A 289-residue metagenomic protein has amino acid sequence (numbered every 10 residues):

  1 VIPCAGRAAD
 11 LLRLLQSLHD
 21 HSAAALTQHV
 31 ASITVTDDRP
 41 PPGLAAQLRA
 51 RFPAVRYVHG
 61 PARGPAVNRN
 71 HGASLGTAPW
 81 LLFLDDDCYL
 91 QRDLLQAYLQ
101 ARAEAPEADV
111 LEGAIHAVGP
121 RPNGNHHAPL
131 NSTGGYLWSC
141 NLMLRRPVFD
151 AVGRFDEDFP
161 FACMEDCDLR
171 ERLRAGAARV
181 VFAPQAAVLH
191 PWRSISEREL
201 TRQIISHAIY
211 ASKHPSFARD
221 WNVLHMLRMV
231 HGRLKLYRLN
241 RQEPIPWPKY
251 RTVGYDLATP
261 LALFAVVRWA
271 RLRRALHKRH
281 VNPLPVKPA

Functional and structural regions predicted by a protein language model:
R7-S22: Short, well-formed alpha-helical segments that are part of the catalytic scaffolds of diverse glycosyltransferases
S17, I33-A45, C88-Y89: A conserved acidic beta->alpha catalytic loop
G60-G76: Glycine-rich, basic loop-to-helix element that forms the pyrophosphate-binding segment of sugar-nucleotide handling
L81: Short aromatic/hydrophobic "clamp" motif used to bind/position activated sugar donors
D93-N125: Conserved donor NDP-sugar-binding/catalytic core segment of glycosyltransferases
H127-L144, P160-A162: A recurrent flexible, glycine/aromatic-enriched loop bordering the glycosyltransferase active site that acts as
L142-L144, V148-G153, F159-A187: A short, conserved alpha-helix in the catalytic core of glycosyltransferases
T201-A208, S212, S216-A289: Non-catalytic, C-terminal membrane-associated alpha-helical segments of glycosyltransferases
